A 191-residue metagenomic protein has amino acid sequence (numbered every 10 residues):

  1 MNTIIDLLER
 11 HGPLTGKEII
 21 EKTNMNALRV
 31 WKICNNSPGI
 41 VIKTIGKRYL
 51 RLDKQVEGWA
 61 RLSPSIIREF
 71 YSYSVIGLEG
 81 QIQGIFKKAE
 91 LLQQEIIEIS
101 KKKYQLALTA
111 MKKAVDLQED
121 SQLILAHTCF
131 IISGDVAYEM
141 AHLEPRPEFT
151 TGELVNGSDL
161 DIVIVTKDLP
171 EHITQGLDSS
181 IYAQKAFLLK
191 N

Functional and structural regions predicted by a protein language model:
M1-L123: N-terminal regions immediately upstream of nucleotidyltransferase
T44, V136, R146, K185-L189: Short alpha-helical interface elements
L108-S158, K167-L169: Active-site nucleotide-donor binding segment shared across nucleotidyl transfer reactions
L154-D159, A186-K190: Glycine-rich loops and low-complexity Gly/Arg-rich segments that provide flexible linkers or classic glycine-based
V163-V165: Short hydrophobic/aromatic beta-strand micro-patches that form the beta-sheet surface supporting nucleotide- or nucleic
L169-L177: Short, conserved charged micro-motifs
G176-N191: Conserved catalytic core of two-metal-ion nucleotidyltransferases
